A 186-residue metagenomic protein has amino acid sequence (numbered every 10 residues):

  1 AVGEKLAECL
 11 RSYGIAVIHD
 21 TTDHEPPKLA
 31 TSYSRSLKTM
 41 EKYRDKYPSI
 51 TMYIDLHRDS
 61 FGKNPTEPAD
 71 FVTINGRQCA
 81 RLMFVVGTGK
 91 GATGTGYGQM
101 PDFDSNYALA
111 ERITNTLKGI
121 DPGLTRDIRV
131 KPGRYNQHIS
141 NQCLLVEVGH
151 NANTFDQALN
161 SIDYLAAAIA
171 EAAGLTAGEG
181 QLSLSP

Functional and structural regions predicted by a protein language model:
A1, L6, T22-T31, M40-Y43 (+3 more regions): Second-shell loop/turn segments in exported
A1-T51, S60-T66, D163, G174-T176 (+1 more regions): N-terminal catalytic or cofactor-binding beta/alpha core of small enzyme domains
G3-A7, S34-E41, Y107-T114, P132 (+4 more regions): Extracytoplasmic/secreted envelope proteins and their assembly/folding machinery, especially bacterial periplasmic
Y13-A16, P48-M52, C79-R81, G123-L124 (+1 more regions): Loop/turn elements at helix/coil->beta-strand transitions in domains of secreted/extracellular proteins
D23-P27, R58-K63, G89-A92, G133-N136 (+1 more regions): Solvent-exposed loop/turn segments at secondary-structure junctions within structured extracellular/periplasmic domains
M40-G91: Active-site microenvironments of hydrolase-like enzyme catalytic domains
D102-R129: Active-site-adjacent substrate-binding region of metalloamidase/peptidase-like peptide-processing proteins
G123-S185: Active-site-adjacent mobile loop/cap segments within catalytic or ligand-binding domains
